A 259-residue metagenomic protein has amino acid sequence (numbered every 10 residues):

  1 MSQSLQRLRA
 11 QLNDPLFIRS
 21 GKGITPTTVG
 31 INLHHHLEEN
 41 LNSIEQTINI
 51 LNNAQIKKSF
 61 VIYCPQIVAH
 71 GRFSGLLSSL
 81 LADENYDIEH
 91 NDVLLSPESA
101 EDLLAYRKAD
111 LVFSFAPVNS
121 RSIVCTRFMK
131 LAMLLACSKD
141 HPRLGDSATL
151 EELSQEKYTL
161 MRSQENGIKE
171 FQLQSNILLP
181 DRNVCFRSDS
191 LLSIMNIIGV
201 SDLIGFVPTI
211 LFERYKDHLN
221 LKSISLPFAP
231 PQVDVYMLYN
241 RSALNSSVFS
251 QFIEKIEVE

Functional and structural regions predicted by a protein language model:
R7-P26: A short LG(V/I)-centered, amphipathic sequence patch enriched for acidic residue(s) preceding the LG motif
Q11-L12, L33-Q55: Alpha-helical linker/hinge and terminal dimerization helices associated with HTH transcriptional regulators
K57-N119: Central regulatory/effector-binding core of bacterial HTH transcription factors
R72, K222-E259: A late-sequence structural motif
S99, A105-K108, F115, N166-G167 (+1 more regions): Hydrophobic hinge/microswitch elements
I123-R162, F249: Flexible hinge/capping segments at coil-to-helix
V124-L134, T209, D217-D234: Short beta-strand->loop
R143, E156-P180, N245-F249, I253: Secondary-structure junction motif
